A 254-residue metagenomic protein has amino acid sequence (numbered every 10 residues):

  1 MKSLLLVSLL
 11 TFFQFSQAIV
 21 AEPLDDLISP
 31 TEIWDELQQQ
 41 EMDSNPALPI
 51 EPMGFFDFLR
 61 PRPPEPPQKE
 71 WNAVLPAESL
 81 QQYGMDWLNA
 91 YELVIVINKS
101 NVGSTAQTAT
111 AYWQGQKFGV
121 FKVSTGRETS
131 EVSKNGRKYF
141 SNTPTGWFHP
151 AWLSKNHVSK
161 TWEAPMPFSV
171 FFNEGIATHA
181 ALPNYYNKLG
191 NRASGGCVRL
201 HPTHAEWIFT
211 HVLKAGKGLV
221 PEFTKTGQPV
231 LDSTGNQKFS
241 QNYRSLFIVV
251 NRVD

Functional and structural regions predicted by a protein language model:
M1-L4: Positively charged n-region of N-terminal signal peptides that target proteins for export
V7, I19, E65-P67: Intrinsically disordered, low-complexity segments enriched in polar/charged small residues
V7-Q14: Bacterial N-terminal signal peptides
T11, E41, R62-E65, E78 (+6 more regions): Residue-level detector of solvent-exposed, low-hydrophobicity positions
F15-A21: Sec/Tat signal peptide C-region and signal peptidase I cleavage site
E22-I33, N142-T145, N156-D254: Exported/periplasmic cell-wall-interacting domains
L24-Y91: N-terminal low-complexity, Pro/Thr/Ser-rich intrinsically disordered segments that act as propeptides or flexible
P67-Y186: Gly/Pro-biased beta-strand-loop elements
